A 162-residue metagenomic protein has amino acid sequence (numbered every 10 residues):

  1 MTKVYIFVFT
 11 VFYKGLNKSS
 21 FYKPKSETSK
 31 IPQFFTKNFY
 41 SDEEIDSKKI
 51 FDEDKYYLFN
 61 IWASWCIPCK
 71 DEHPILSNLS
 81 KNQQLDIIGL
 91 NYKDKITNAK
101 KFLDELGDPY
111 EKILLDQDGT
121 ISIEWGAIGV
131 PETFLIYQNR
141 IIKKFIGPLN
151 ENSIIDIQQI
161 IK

Functional and structural regions predicted by a protein language model:
M1-K37: N-terminal targeting signals for export/organelle localization
L16, K37-E44, I113-D116: Short gly/ser/thr-rich secondary-structure transition/capping motifs
K30, K55, I128-V130: Short, small/polar residue-rich loop motifs at catalytic or cofactor-binding pockets
D46-K70, L76: Short active-site neighborhood of thiol/selenol oxidoreductases, capturing the structured segment around
D54-Y56, Q84-D86, Y110-E111: Loop/turn elements at helix/coil->beta-strand transitions in domains of secreted/extracellular proteins
L58-F59, I87, T133: Hydrophobic beta-strand anchors of alpha/beta hydrolase catalytic cores
K70-L106, Q117-E124: Structural microenvironment flanking redox-active thiols in thiol-disulfide oxidoreductases
D104-P109, D116-I161: Thiol/disulfide oxidoreductase modules built on the thioredoxin-like
